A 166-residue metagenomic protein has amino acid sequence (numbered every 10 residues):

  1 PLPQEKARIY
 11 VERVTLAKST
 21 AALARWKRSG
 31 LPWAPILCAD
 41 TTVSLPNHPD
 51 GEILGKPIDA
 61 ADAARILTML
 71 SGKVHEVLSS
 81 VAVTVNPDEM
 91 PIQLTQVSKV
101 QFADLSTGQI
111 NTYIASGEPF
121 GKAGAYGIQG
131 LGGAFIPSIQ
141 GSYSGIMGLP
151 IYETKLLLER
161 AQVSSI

Functional and structural regions predicted by a protein language model:
L2-I166: Anionic-ligand binding patches
